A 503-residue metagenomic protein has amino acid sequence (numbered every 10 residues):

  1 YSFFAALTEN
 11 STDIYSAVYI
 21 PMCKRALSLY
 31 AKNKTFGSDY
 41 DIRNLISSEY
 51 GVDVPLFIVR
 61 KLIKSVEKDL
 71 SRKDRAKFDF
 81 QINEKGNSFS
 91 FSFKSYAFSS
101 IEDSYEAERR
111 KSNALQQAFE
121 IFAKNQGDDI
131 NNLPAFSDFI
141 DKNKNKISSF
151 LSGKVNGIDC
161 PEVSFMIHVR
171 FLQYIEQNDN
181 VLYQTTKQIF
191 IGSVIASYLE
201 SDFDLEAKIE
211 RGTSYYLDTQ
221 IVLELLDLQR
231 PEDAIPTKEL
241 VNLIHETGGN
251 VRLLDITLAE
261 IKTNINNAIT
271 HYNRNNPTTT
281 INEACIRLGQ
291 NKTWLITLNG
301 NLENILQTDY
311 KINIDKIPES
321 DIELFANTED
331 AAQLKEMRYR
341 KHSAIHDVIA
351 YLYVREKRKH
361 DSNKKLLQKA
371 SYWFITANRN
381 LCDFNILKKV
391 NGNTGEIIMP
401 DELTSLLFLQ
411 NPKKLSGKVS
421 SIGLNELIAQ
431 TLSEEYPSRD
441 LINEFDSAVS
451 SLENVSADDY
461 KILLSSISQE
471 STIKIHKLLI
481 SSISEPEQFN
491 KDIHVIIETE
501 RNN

Functional and structural regions predicted by a protein language model:
Y1-L29, L45-Y50, F57-D79, K85-Y372 (+1 more regions): Active-site-proximal, substrate-binding regions of enzyme catalytic domains and RNA-binding/basic surfaces
N33-E49: Short acidic, hydrophobic short linear motifs in intrinsically disordered regions
